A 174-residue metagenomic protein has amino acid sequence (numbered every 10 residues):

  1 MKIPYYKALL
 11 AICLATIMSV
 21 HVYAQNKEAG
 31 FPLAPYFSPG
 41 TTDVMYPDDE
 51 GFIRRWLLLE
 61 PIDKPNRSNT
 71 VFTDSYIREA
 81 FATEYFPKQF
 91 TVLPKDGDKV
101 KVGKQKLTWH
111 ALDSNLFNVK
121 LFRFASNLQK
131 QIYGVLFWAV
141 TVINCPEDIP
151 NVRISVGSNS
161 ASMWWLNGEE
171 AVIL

Functional and structural regions predicted by a protein language model:
M1-L10: Bacterial N-terminal signal peptides that target proteins for export
L9-S19: Bacterial N-terminal signal peptides
V20-A24: Sec/Tat signal peptide C-region and signal peptidase I cleavage site
Q25-V119: Accessory carbohydrate-binding/adhesion or oligomerization-edge regions at the termini of glycan-active proteins
V119, W164-L174: Solvent-exposed beta-strand/loop surfaces of large extracellular or lumenal domains
F122-I132: Edge strands and adjacent loops of beta-rich recognition modules
Q131-N144: Short beta-strands within extracellular/lumenal beta-sheet-rich domains
P150-W165: Aromatic-lined ligand-binding clefts that engage carbohydrates, nucleic acids, or primary amines
